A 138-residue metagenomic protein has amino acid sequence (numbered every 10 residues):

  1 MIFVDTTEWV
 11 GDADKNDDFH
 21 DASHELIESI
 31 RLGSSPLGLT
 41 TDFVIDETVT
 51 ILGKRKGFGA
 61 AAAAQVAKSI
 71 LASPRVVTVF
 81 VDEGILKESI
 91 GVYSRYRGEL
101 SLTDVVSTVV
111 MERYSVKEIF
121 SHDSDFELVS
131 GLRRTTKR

Functional and structural regions predicted by a protein language model:
M1, T108, R113-R138: Acidic, PIN/NYN-like endoribonuclease modules and their adjacent C-terminal/linker elements
M1-H20: Metal-dependent nucleic-acid phosphoesterase active-site entry motif
F3-V4, L26-R55, F80: PIN/NYN-family metal-dependent endoribonuclease catalytic core
W9, I45, F126-E127: A generic structural signal for short hydrophobic patches within well-formed alpha-helices
V10, V49-G53, I90: Amphipathic alpha-helical segments within well-ordered protein domains
T50-V79: Helix-adjacent hinge/juxtasegments
S69-D82, R95-Y96, F126-R138: Short acidic, glycine/proline-enriched helix-loop-strand junctions
V76-E118: Active-site neighborhoods of divalent-metal-dependent phosphate/nucleic-acid chemistry enzymes
